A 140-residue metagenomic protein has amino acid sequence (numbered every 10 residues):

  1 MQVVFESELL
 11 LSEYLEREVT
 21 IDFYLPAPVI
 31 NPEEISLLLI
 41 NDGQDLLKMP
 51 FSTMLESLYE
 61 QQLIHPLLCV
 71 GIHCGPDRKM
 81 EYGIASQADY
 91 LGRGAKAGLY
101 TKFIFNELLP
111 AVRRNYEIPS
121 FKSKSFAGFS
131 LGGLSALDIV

Functional and structural regions predicted by a protein language model:
M1-V140: Non-catalytic cap/lid and distal C-terminal segments of serine-dependent acyl enzymes
